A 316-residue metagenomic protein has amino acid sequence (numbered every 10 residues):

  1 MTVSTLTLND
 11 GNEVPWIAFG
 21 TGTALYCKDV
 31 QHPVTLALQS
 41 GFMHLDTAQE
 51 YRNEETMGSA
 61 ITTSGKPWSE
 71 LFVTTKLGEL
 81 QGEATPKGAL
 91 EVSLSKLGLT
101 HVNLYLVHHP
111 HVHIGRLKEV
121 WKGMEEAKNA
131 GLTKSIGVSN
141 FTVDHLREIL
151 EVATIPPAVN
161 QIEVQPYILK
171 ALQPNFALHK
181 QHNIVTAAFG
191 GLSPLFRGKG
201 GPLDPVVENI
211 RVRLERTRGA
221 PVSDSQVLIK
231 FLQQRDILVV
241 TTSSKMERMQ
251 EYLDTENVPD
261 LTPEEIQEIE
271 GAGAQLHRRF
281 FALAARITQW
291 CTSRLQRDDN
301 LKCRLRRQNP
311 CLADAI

Functional and structural regions predicted by a protein language model:
M1-L71, Q308-I316: N-terminal binding-site loop/beta-alpha segment at the start of enzyme catalytic domains that lines or forms
T7-N9, G58-W68, E91-T100, I149-A153 (+1 more regions): Acidic (Asp/Glu)-rich catalytic clusters
P15-K28, K76-A84, H111-G115: Active-site mouth loops of central-metabolism enzymes
L25-L38, G82-G98, E119, D144-R147 (+1 more regions): Short, acidic/polar
M43, T100-N103, K134, A158: Short acidic/polar active-site loop segments enriched in Thr and Asp
W68-Q81, N103-P110, E163-V164: A short, structured active-site edge motif that brings together acidic residues
P86-V107, E126-A130: CE4/NodB-like, metal-dependent polysaccharide N-deacetylase domain that modifies extracellular/periplasmic N-acetylated
P110-I316: Beta/alpha (TIM)-barrel catalytic core signal, keyed to glycine-rich beta->alpha loops juxtaposed to Asp/Glu that bind
